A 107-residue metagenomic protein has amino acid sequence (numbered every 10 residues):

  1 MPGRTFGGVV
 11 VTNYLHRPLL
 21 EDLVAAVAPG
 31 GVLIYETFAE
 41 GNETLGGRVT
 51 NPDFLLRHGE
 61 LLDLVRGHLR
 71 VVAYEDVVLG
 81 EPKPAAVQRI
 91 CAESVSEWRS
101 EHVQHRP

Functional and structural regions predicted by a protein language model:
M1-G8: A short acidic, Gly/Pro-enriched loop at the edge of an enzyme's catalytic core that lines a small-molecule cofactor
G3, H16-L20, L55-H58: Structural motif corresponding to alpha-helix initiation and N-cap regions
V10-T12: Redox-cofactor binding/interface segments in oxidoreductases and associated redox assembly factors
Y14-A28: A short, conserved alpha-helix within the catalytic core of class I
L20-D22, T44-L45, K83, E101-H102: Short glycine-/acidic-enriched loop or helix-start segments at secondary-structure transitions that form or flank
G30-E43: Conserved beta-strand signature within the Rossmann-like core of class I S-adenosyl-L-methionine
P52-H68, V72-A73: Short alpha-helix
D76-P107: Core SAM-dependent methyltransferase catalytic element
